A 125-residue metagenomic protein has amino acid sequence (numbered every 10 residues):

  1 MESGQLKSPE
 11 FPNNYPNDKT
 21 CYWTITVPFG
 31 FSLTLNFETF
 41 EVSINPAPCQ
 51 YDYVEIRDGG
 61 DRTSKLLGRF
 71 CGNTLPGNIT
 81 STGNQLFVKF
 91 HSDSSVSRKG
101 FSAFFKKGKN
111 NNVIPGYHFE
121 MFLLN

Functional and structural regions predicted by a protein language model:
M1-N125: Domain-level representation of secreted and single-pass membrane ectodomains enriched in extracellular protease systems
